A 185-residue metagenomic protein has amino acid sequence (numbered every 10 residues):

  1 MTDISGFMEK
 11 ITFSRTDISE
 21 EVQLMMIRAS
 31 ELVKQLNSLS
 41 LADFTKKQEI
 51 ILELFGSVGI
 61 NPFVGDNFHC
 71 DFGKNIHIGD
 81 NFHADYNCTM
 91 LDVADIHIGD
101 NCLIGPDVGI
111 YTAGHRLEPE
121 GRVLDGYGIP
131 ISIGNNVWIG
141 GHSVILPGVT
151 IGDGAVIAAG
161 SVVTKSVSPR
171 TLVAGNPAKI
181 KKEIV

Functional and structural regions predicted by a protein language model:
M1-N61, A178-K181: Terminal amphipathic alpha-helical/low-complexity segments used for targeting or macromolecular assembly
S5, L54, D100, V123 (+2 more regions): Short secondary-structure boundary/capping segments
L41, T45, F68-I78, H83-T150 (+1 more regions): Flexible, glycine/small-residue-enriched loop-and-beta-strand segment within the central core of proteins
I50, D66-H69: Arg/Lys-rich RNA-binding interfaces used to dock onto structured RNA substrates
F63, L103, W138, V156 (+1 more regions): Short-chain dehydrogenase/reductase
Y111, T164, L172-A174: Structural detector of well-ordered beta-strand residues that form the stable sheet scaffold of enzyme domains
G141-S166: Beta-rich strand-turn-strand
